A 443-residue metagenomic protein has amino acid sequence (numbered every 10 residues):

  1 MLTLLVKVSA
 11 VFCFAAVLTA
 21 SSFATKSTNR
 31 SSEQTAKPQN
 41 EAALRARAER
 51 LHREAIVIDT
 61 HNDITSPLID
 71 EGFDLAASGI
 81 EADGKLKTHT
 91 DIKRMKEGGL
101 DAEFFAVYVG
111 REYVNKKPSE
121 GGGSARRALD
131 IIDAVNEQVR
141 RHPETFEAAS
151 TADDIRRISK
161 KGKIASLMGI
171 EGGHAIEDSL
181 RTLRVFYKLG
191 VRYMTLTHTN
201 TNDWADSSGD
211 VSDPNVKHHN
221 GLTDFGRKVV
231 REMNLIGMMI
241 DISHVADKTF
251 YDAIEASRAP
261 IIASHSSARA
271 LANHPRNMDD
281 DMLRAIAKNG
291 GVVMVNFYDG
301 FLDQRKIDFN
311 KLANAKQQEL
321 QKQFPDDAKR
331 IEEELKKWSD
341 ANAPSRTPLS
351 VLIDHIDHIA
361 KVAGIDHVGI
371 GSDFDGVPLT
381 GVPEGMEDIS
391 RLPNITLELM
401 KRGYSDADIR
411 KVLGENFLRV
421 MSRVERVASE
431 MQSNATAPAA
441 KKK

Functional and structural regions predicted by a protein language model:
M1-K7: Positively charged n-region of N-terminal signal peptides that target proteins for export
T3, C13-A15, A24: Compositionally biased, low-structure terminal segments
T3, T223, S372: Ser/Thr-centric signal marking residues that sit in or immediately flank functional binding/regulatory motifs
L4, M238, A259, M282 (+1 more regions): Structural beta-strand/beta-sheet cores of well-ordered domains, especially the beta-sheet scaffolds that support
V8-A20: Bacterial N-terminal signal peptides
A20-K217, N273-K443: N-terminal hydrophobic targeting/anchoring segments and the immediately downstream early-domain regions of hydrolases
E177, K188-N277: Divalent metal-binding pocket/active-site signature
